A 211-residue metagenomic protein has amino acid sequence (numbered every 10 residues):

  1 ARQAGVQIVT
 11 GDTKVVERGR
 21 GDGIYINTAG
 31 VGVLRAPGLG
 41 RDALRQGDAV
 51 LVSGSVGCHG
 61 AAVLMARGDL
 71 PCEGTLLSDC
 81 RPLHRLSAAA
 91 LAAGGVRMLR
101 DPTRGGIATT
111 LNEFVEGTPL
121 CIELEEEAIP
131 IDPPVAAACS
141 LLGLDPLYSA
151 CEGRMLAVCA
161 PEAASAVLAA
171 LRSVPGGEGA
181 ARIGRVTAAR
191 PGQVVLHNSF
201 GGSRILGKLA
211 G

Functional and structural regions predicted by a protein language model:
A1-M65, R185: Glycine-rich anion-binding loops of enzyme active sites
D12-R20, R35-A43, G74, A88 (+3 more regions): A generic local secondary-structure boundary/capping motif
D12-V15, S55-V56, P102-R104, E127-I129 (+2 more regions): Short, ordered loop/turn segments at secondary-structure junctions
N27-L39, C72-L91: Active-site glycine-rich loop that binds ribose-phosphate moieties when present
L76-C151: Active-site-proximal betaalpha loop/short-helix elements that scaffold phosphoryl/nucleotidyl transfer chemistry
C159-S165: Helix N-cap motif at beta-to-alpha junctions
A166-G176: Short amphipathic alpha-helices in soluble, non-transmembrane regions that often serve as interface/regulatory elements
V174-G211: Acidic, Ser/Thr/Pro-rich beta/coil linker or hinge segments at domain junctions
